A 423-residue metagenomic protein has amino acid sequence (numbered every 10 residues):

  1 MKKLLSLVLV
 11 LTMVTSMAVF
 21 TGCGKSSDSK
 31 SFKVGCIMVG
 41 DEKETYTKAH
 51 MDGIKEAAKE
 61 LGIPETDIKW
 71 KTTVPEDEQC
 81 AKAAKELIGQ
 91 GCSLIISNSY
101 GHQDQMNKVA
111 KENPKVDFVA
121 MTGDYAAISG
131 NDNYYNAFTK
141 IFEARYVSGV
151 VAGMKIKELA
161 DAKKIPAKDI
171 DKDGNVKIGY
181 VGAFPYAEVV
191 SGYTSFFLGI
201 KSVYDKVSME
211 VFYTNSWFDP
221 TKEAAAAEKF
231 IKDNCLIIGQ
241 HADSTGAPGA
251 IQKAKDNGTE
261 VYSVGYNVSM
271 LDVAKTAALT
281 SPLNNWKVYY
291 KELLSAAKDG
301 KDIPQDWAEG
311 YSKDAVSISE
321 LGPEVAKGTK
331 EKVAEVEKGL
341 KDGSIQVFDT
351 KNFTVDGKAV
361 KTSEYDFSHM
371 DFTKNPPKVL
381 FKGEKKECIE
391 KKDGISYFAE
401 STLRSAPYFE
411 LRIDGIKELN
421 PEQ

Functional and structural regions predicted by a protein language model:
M1, C23-S29: Basic/polar N-terminal segments that are highly enriched at the extreme N-terminus, encompassing both cleavable
M1-L9: Positively charged n-region of N-terminal signal peptides that target proteins for export
V8-S16: Bacterial N-terminal signal peptides
S16-G22: C-terminal motif of bacterial Sec signal peptides marking the signal peptidase cleavage site
S27-Q423: A residue-level marker of the well-folded mature domains of exported/periplasmic proteins
